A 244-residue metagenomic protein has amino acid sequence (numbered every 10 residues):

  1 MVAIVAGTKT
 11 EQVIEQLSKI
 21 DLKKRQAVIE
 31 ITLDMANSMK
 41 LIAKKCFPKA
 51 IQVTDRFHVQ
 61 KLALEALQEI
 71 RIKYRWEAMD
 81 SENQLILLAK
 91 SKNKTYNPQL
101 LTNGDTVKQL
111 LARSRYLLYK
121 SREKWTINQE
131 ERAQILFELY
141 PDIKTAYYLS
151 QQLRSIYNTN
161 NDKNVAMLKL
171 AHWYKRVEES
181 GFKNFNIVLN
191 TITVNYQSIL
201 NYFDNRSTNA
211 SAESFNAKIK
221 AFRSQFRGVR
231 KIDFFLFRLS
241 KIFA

Functional and structural regions predicted by a protein language model:
V2, T54-R56, L189, N209: Generic secondary-structure boundary/loop-capping signal
V2-K24: Active-site beta-loop-alpha junctions of metal-dependent nucleic acid enzymes, especially the RNase H-like/DDE
I4-T8, E30, T54: Alpha-helix capping and helix-loop boundary segments enriched in small/acidic/polar residues
K9-Q12, S38, V59: Short acidic loop-to-helix transition motifs that present clustered carboxylates
I14-S18, A27-I31, D55-H58, E77-S81: Glycine-rich loops and low-complexity Gly/Arg-rich segments that provide flexible linkers or classic glycine-based
K23-K49, K61, D80-A244: Acidic/histidine-rich catalytic cores and adjacent linkers of DNA breakage/strand-transfer/modification proteins
K49-E65: Inter-helix linker motif
L64-R75: Short, surface-exposed amphipathic charged segments that create phosphate/polyanion-binding patches used for binding
